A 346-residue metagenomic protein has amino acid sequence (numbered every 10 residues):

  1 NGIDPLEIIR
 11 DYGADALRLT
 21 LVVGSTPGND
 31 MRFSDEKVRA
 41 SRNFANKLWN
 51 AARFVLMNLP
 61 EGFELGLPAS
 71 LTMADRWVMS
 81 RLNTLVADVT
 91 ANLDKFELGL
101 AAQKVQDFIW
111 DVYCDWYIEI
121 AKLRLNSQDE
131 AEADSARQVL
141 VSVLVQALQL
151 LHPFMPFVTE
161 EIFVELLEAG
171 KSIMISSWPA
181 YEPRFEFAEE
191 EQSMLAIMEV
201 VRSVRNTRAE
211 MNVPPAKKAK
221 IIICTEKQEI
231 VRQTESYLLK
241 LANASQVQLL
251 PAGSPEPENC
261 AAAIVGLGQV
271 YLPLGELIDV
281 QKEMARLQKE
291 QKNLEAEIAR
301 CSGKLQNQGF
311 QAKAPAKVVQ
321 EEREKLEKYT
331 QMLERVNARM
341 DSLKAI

Functional and structural regions predicted by a protein language model:
N1-E7, A14, N29, E36-I346: Feature 926 captures the class I aminoacyl-tRNA synthetase adenylation module centered on the KMSKS loop
I8-R10, A16-V22: Aromatic-rich carbohydrate-recognition surfaces in CAZymes
V22-V23, L85: A glycine-rich, basic-preceded beta-loop-alpha segment at the flavin cofactor/substrate interface of flavin-utilizing
